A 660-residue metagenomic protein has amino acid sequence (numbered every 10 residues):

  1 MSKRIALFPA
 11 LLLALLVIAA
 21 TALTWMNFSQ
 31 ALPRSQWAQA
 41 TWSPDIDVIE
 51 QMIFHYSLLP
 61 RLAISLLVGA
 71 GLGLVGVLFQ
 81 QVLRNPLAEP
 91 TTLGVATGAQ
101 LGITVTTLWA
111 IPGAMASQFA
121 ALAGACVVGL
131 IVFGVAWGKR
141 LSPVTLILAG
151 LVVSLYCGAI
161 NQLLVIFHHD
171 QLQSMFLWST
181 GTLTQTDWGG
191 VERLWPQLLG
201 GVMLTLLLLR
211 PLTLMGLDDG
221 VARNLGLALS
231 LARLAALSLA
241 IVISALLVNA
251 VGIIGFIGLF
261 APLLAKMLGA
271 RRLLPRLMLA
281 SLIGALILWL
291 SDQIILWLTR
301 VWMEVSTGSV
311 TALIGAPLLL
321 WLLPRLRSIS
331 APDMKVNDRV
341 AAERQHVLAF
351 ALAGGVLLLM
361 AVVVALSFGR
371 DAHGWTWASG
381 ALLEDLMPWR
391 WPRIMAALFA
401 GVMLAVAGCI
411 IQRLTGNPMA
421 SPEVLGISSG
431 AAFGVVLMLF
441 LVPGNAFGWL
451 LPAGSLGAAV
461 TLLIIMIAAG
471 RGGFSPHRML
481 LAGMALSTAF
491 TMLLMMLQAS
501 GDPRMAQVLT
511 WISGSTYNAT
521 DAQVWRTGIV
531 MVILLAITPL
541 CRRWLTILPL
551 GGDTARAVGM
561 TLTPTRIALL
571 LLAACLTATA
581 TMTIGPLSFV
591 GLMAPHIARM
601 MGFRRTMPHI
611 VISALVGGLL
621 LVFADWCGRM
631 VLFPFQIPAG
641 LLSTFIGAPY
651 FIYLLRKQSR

Functional and structural regions predicted by a protein language model:
S2-R660: Alpha-helical transmembrane segments in inner-membrane proteins
